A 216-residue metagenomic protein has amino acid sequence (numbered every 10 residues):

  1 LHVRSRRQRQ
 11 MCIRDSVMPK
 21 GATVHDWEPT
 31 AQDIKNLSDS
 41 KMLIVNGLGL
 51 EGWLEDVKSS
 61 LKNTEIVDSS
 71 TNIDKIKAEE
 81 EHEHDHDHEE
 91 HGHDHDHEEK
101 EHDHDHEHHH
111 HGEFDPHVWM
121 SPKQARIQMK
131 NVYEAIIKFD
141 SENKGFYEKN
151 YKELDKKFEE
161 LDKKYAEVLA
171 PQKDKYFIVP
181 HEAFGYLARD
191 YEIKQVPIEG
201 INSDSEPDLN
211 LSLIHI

Functional and structural regions predicted by a protein language model:
L1, A31-K35, A166, L213: Short hydrophobic/charged patches on amphipathic alpha-helices used for structural packing and interfaces
L1-R9, I13, I214-H215: Single conserved hydrophobic/aromatic residue that forms the stacking wall/gate of nucleotide- or nucleobase-binding
R14-D33, R189-S212: Alpha-helical, coiled-coil/dimerization segments enriched in small aliphatic residues
V24-N36, G49-V57: Pocket-flanking alpha-helical
S40: An anion/phosphate-binding loop that grips the pyrophosphate of nucleotide cofactors and donors
N46, L161, V179-P180: Replace "coordinates the UDP/GDP/TDP-sugar" with "coordinates nucleotide-activated sugar donors
K62-E65, N72-Y176: Extracytoplasmic substrate-binding proteins
